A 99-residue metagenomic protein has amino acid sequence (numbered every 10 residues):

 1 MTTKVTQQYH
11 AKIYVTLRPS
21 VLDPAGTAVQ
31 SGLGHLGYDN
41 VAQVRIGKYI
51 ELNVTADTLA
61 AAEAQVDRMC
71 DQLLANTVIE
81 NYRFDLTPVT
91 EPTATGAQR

Functional and structural regions predicted by a protein language model:
M1-R99: Long, contiguous binding/interaction regions
